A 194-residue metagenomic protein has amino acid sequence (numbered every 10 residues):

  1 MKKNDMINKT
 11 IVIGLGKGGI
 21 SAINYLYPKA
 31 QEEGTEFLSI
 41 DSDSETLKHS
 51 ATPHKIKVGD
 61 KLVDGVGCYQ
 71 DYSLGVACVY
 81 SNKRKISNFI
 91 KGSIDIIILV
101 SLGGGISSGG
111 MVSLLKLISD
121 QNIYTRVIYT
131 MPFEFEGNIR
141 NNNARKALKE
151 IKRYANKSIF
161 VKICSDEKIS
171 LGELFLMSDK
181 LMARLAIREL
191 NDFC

Functional and structural regions predicted by a protein language model:
M1-C194: Tubulin/FtsZ superfamily GTPase core signature
